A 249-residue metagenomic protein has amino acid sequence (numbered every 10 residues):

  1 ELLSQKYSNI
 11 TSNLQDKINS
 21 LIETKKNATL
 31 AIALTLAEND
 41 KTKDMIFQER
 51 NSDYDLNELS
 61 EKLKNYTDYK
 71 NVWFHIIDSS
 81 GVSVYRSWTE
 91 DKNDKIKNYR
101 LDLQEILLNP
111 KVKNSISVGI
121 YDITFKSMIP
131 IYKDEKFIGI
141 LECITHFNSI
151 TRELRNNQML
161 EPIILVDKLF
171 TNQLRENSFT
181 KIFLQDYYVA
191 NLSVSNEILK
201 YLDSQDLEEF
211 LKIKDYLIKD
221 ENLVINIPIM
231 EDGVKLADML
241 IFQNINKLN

Functional and structural regions predicted by a protein language model:
E1-Q48, N65-V72, N156, L160-P162: Juxtamembrane extracytoplasmic/periplasmic/luminal helical "stalk" adjacent to the first N-terminal
L34, F74-S80, P162-F170: Short hydrophobic alpha-helical segments used for membrane anchoring or interfacial signaling
M45-K62, T67, V82, R86-S117 (+3 more regions): Extracytoplasmic/periplasmic sensor domains and loops in membrane signaling proteins
M45-R50, D134-L141, P162-K168: Membrane-proximal N-terminal soluble sensing/regulatory segments of transmembrane proteins
D68-N71, T124-F125, E221-L223: Short, small/polar residue-rich loop motifs at catalytic or cofactor-binding pockets
I123-N156, M230-L248: Conserved beta-strands of PAS-like sensory domains
T151-K181, N246-N249: Juxtadomain coupling helices with adjacent low-complexity linkers
I225-I227: Short hydrophobic beta-strand micro-motif common in sensory/regulatory domains
